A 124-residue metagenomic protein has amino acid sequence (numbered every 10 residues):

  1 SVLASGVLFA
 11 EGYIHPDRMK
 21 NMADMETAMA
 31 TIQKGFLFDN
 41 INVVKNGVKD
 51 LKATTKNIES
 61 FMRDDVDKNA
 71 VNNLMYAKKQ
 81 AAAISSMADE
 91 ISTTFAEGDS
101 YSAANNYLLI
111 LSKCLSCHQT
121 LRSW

Functional and structural regions predicted by a protein language model:
S1-V2: Sec-dependent signal peptide recognition, specifically the positively charged N-region followed immediately by
S5-V7: N-terminal signal peptide c-region/cleavage motif recognized by signal peptidases
A10-L111: Extracytoplasmic c-type cytochrome modules immediately beyond a signal peptide or single-pass transmembrane anchor
I110-R122: The canonical Cys-X-X-Cys-His
